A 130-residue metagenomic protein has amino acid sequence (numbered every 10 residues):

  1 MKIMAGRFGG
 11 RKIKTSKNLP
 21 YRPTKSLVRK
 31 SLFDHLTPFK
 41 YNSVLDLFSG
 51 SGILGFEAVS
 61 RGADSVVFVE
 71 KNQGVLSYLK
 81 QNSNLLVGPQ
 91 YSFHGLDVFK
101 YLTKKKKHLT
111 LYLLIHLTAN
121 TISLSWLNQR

Functional and structural regions predicted by a protein language model:
M1-R130: Class I S-adenosyl-L-methionine-dependent methyltransferase catalytic core
